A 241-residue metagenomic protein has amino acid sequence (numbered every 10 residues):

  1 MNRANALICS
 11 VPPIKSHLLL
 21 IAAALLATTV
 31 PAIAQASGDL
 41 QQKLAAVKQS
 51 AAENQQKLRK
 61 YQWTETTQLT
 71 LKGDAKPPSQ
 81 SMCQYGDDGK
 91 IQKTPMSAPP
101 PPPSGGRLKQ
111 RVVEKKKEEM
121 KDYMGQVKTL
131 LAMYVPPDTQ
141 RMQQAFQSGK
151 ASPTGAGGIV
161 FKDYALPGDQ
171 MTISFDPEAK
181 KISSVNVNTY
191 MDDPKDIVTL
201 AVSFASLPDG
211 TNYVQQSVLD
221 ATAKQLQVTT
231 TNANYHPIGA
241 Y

Functional and structural regions predicted by a protein language model:
N2-I21: Bacterial N-terminal signal peptides that target proteins for export
L20-T29: Bacterial N-terminal signal peptides
I33-T64: N-terminal leader/targeting segments and the immediate start of mature chains
A34, P153-Y241: Gly/Pro-enriched, hydrophobic low-complexity segments that function as extracytoplasmic propeptides/linkers
A36, S97-D169, T189-P194: Flexible, processing/modification-adjacent segments and terminal tails in exported/periplasmic/extracellular proteins
Q49-A52, Q68-T70, V187-M191: Short beta-turn/strand-loop junction motif enriched in small, turn-promoting residues
N54-K109: Solvent-exposed N-terminal domain segments of exported/luminal and surface proteins
